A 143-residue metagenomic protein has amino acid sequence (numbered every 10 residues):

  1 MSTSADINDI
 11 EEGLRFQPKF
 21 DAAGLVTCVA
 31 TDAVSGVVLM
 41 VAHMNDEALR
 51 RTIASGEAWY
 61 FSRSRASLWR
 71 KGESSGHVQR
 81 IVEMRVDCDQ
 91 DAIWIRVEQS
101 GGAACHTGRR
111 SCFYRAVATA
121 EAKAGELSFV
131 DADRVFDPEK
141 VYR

Functional and structural regions predicted by a protein language model:
S2-L25, D32-L39, M44-R143: C-terminal binding/interaction regions
